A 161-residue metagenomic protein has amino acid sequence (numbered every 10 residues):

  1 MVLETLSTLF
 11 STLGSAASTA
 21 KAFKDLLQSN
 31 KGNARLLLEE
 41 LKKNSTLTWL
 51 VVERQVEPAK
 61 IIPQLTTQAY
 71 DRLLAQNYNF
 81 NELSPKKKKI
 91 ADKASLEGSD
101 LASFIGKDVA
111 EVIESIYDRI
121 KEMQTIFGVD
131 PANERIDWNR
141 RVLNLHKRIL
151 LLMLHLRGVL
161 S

Functional and structural regions predicted by a protein language model:
M1, Q55, A59-I62, G128 (+1 more regions): Compositionally biased, intrinsically disordered low-complexity regions enriched in charged/polar residues
M1-L27: Short, cationic, amphipathic peptide segments
L3-L6, L27-L41, S99-I113, N139: Amphipathic, non-membrane alpha-helical segments in soluble helical-bundle scaffolds
L13, A20, K24, K31 (+3 more regions): A near-ubiquitous, low-amplitude feature marking generic local secondary-structure context
T19-L73, H146: Amphipathic, membrane-active segments
N30-N33, N44, N77-N81, N133 (+2 more regions): Detector for Asparagine
I62-I90: Amphipathic alpha-helical blocks and their helix-capping loop/short-beta junctions
P85-S161: An amphipathic alpha-helical interaction surface
